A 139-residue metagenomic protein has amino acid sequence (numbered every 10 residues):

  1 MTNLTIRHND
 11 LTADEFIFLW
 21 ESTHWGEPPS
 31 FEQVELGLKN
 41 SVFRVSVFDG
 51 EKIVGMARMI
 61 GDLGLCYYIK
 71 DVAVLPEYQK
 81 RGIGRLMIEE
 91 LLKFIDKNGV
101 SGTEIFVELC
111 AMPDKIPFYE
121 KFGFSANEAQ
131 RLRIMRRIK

Functional and structural regions predicted by a protein language model:
M1-F31: Short amphipathic alpha-helix that is part of the acyltransferase structural core
K39, F43-A57: Conserved beta-hairpin
V45, A57-M59, Y67, V72: Conserved GNAT-family N-acetyltransferase fold
L65-P76, R133: Conserved acetyl-CoA binding element of GNAT-fold acetyltransferases
E77-Q79, F94, G102: Acidic/histidine-enriched, beta-strand-rich ligand/metal-binding domains
Y78, G82-E90: Conserved acetyl-CoA pyrophosphate-binding loop and the N-cap/start of the following alpha-helix in GNAT-like
D96-R137: Conserved active-site alpha-helix within GNAT-family acetyltransferase domains
